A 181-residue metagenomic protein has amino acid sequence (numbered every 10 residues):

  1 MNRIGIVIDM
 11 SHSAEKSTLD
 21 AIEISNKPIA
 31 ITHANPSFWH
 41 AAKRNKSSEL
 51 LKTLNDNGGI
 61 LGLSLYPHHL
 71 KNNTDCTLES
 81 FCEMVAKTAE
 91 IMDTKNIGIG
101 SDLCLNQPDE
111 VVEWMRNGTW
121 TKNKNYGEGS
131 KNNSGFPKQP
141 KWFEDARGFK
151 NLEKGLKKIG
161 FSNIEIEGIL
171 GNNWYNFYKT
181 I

Functional and structural regions predicted by a protein language model:
M1-A30, K43-G59, E79-K95: Histidine/acidic residue-rich metal-binding segments in metalloenzymes
I8, H33, L61, D102 (+1 more regions): Conserved, mostly hydrophobic/aromatic
H12, D75, E79, F143-R147: Soluble non-cytosolic domains of exported or imported proteins
S13-L19, S37-W39, P67-K71, L105-Q107: Active-site environment of divalent metal-dependent phosphoester hydrolases
I29-F38: Acidic, His- and aromatic-enriched active-site or binding-groove loops in soluble protein domains that engage sugars
N55-L78: A conserved active-site cap/scaffold subdomain adjacent to cofactor or substrate pockets
M92-N117, T121-W142: Short acidic/histidine-rich active-site segments
S134-I181: Mid-to-C-terminal alpha-helical segments outside catalytic/metal-binding sites
